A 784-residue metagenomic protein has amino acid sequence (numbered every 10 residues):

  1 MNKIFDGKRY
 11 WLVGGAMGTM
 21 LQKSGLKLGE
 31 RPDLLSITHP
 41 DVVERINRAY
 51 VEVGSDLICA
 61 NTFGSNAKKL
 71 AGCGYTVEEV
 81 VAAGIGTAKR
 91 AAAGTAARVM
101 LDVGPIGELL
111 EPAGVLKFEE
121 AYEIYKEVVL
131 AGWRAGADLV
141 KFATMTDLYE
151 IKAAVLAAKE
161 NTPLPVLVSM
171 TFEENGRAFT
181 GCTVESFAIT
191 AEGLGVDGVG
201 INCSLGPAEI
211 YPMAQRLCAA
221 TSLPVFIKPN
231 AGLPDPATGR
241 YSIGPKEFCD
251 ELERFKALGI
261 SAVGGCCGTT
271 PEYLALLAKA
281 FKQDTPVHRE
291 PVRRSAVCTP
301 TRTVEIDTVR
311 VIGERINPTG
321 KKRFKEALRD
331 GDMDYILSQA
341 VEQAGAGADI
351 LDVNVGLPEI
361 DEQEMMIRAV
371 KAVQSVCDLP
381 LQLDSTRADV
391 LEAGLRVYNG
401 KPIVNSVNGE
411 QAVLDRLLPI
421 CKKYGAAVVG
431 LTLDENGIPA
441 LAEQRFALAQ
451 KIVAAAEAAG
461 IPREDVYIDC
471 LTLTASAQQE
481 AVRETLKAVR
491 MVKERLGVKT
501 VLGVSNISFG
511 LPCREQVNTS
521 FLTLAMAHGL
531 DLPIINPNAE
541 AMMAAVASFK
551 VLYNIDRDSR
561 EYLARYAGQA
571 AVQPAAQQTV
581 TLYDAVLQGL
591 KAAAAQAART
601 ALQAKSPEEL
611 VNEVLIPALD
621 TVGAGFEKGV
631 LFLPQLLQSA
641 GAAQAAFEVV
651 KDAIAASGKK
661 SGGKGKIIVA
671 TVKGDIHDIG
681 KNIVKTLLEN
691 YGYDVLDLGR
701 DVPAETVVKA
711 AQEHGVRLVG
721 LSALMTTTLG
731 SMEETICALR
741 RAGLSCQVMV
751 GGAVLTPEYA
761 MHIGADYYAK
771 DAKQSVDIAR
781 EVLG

Functional and structural regions predicted by a protein language model:
M1-D469, L473-G784: Domain-level signal for soluble alpha/beta catalytic cores
